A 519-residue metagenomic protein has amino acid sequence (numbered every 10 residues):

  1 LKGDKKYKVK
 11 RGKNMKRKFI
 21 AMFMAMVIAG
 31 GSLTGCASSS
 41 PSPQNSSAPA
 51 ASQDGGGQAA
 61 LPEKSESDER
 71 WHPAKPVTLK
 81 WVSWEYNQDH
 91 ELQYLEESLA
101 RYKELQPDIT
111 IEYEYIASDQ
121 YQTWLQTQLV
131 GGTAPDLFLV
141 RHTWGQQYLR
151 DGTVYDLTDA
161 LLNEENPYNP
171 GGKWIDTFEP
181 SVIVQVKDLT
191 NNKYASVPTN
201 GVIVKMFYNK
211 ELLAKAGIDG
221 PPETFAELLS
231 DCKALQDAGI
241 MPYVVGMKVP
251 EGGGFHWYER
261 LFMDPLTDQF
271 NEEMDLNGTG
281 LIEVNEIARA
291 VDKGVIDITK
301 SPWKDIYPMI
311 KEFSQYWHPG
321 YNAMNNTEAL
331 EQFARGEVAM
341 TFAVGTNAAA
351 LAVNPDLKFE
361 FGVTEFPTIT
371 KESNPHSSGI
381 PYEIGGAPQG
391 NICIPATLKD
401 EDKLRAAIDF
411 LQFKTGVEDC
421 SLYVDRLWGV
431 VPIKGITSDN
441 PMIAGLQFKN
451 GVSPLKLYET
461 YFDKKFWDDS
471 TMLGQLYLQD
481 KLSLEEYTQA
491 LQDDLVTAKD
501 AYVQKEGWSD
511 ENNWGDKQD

Functional and structural regions predicted by a protein language model:
K8, A21, C36-T153, N163-W174 (+3 more regions): Conserved N-terminal structural module of periplasmic/extracytoplasmic solute-binding proteins
R17-S38: Sec-dependent N-terminal signal peptides of Gram-positive bacterial secreted proteins and lipoproteins
D54-W71, G145-V204, L276-N285, T364 (+1 more regions): Hinge/lid segment of periplasmic solute-binding proteins
L61-K64, D68, T364, T368 (+4 more regions): Long, aromatic- and glycine/proline-rich binding clefts that accommodate carbohydrate-like moieties
Y94, S98, D305-M309, E401-K414 (+1 more regions): Short amphipathic alpha-helical coupling segments at ligand-binding clamshell hinges and other catalytic/signaling
E104, T110, A214-A216, Q315 (+3 more regions): Extracytoplasmic/periplasmic substrate-recognition and gating elements
D119-D156, Y168-S196, M206-F207, L229-P242 (+2 more regions): Pocket-flanking alpha-helical
C232-A234, E273-N322: Glycine-centered hinge/linker elements that transmit conformational signals in sensory and ligand-binding systems
